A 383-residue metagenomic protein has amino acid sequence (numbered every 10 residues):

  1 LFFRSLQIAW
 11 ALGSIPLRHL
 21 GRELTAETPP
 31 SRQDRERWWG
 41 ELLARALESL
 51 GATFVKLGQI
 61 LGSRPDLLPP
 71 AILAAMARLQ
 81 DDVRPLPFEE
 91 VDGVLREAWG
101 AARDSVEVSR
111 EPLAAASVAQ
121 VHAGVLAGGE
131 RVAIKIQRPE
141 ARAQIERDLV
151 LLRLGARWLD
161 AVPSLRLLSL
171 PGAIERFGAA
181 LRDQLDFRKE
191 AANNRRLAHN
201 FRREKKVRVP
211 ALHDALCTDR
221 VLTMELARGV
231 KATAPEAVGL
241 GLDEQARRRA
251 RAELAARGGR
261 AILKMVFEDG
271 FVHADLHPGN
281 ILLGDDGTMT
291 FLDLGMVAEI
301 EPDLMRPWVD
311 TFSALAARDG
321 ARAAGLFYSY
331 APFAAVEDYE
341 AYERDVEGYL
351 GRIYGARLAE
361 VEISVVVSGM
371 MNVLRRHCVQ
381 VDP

Functional and structural regions predicted by a protein language model:
L1-Q120, Q144-I174: N-terminal accessory/targeting segments that precede structured cores
F2, S31-Q33, R37-W38, R64 (+4 more regions): Helix-rich C-lobe and terminal helical cap/extension of kinase-like folds
A77-V108, A191-R202, L240-K264, V366-L374: A short, contiguous, amphipathic alpha-helix enriched in charged residues
Q80, I136-A143, F177-R182: Conserved protein-kinase N-lobe ATP-binding Lys motif
A119-A127: Conserved ATP phosphate-binding architecture of protein kinases
L149, R153, P171-R202, V209-A252: Conserved structural core of kinase catalytic domains
G270, D275-H277: Conserved catalytic-loop position in the HRD/HxD motif
G279-L283: Hydrophobic residue at the +6 position relative to the catalytic HRD Asp in the kinase catalytic loop
